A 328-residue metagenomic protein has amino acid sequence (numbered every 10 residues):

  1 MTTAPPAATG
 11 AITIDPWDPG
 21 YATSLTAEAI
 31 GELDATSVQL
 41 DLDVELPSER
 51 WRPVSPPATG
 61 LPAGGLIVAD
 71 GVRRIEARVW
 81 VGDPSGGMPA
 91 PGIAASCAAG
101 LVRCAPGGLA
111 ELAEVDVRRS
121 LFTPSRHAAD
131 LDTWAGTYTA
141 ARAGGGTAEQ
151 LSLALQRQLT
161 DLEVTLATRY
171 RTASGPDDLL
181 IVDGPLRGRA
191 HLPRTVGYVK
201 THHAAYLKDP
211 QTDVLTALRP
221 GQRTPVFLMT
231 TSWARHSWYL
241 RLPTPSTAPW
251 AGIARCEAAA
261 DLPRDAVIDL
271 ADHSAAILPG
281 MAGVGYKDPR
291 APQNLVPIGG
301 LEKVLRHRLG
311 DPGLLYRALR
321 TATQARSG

Functional and structural regions predicted by a protein language model:
T2-G60, G64, R78-V81, L109-G328: Long, contiguous domain-sized segments
I67-A69: Short hydrophobic beta-strand that contains or immediately precedes a catalytic carboxylate
G71-A77: Short acidic, Gly/Ser-rich segments with clustered Asp/Glu that frequently serve as metal-coordination loops in enzyme
M88-P91: Hydrophobic core positions in small helical hairpin nucleic-acid-binding modules
C97-L101: Short beta-strand scaffold segments in enzyme catalytic cores
V102-G107: Short acidic-glycine loop/turn motifs at beta-strand connectors
